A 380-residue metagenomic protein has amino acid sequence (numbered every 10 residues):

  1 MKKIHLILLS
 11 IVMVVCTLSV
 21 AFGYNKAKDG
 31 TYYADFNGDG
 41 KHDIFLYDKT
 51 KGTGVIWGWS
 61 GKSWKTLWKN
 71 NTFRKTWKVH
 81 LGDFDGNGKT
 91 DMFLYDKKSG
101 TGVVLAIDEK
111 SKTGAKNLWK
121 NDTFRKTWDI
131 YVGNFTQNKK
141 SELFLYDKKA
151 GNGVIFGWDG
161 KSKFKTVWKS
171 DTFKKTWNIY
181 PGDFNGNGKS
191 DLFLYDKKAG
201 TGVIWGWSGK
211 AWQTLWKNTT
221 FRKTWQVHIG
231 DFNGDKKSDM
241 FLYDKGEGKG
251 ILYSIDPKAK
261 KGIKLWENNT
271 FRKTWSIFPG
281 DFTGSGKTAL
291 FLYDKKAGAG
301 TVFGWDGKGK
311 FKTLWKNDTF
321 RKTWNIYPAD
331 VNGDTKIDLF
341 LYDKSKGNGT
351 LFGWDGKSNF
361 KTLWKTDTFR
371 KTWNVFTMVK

Functional and structural regions predicted by a protein language model:
M1-I4: Positively charged n-region of N-terminal signal peptides that target proteins for export
I7-S10, A34: Hydrophobic H-region at the start of alpha-helical membrane spans
L9-T17: Bacterial N-terminal signal peptides
S19-G23: Sec/Tat signal peptide C-region and signal peptidase I cleavage site
Y24-K380: Trp/Gly-enriched beta-strand/coil motifs that build multi-repeat beta-propeller-like domains and related W-rich binding
